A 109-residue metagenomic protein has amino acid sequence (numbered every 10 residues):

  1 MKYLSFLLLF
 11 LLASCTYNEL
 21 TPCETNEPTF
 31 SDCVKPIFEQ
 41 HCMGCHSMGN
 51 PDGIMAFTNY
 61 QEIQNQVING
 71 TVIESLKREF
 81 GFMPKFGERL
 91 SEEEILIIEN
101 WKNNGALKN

Functional and structural regions predicted by a protein language model:
M1-K2, T16: N-terminal hydrophobic targeting signals that begin at the initiator methionine
L4-L12: Sec-dependent N-terminal signal peptides
C15-N109: Aromatic- and Gly/Pro-enriched helix-to-coil junctions and flexible linker segments
